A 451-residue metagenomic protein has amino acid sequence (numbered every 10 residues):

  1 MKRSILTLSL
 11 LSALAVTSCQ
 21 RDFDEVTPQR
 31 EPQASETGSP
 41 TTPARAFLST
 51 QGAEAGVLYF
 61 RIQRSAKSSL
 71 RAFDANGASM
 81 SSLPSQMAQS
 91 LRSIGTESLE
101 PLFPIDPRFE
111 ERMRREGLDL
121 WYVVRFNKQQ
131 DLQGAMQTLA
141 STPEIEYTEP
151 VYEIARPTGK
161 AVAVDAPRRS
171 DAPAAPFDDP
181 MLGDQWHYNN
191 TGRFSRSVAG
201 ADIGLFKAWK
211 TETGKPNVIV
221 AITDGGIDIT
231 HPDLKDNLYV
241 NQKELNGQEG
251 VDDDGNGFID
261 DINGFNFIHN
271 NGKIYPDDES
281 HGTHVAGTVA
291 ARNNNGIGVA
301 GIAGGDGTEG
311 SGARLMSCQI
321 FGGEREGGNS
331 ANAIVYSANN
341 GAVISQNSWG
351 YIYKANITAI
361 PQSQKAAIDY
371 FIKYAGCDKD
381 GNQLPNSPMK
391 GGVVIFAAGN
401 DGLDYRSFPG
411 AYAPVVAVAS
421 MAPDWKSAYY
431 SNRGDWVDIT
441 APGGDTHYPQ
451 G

Functional and structural regions predicted by a protein language model:
A15-S18: C-terminal motif of bacterial Sec signal peptides marking the signal peptidase cleavage site
Q20-F23: Bacterial signal peptide processing site
P28-R168: Inhibitory N-terminal propeptides of secreted protease zymogens
P40-F47, L132-A135, F177-I222, T230-V240 (+3 more regions): N-terminal domain-start motif of subtilase-like serine proteases
R108-V123, Q137-I219, I227-D233, K365: Protease zymogen maturation seam
P143-E146, G200-N271, H284, T288 (+3 more regions): Acidic-leg catalytic submotif of subtilisin-like serine proteases
V218, G225, G255, D260-K373 (+1 more regions): Subtilisin-like peptidase catalytic core
S407-G451: Extracellular S/T/G-rich loop segment that most often corresponds to the catalytic His/Ser-adjacent loop
